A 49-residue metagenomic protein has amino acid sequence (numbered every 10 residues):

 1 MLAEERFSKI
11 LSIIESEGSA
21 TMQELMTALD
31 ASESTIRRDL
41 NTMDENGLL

Functional and structural regions predicted by a protein language model:
M1-A31: Extreme N-terminal segment that seeds HTH/winged-HTH DNA-binding domains in transcriptional regulators
A20-L49: N-terminal helix-turn-helix
